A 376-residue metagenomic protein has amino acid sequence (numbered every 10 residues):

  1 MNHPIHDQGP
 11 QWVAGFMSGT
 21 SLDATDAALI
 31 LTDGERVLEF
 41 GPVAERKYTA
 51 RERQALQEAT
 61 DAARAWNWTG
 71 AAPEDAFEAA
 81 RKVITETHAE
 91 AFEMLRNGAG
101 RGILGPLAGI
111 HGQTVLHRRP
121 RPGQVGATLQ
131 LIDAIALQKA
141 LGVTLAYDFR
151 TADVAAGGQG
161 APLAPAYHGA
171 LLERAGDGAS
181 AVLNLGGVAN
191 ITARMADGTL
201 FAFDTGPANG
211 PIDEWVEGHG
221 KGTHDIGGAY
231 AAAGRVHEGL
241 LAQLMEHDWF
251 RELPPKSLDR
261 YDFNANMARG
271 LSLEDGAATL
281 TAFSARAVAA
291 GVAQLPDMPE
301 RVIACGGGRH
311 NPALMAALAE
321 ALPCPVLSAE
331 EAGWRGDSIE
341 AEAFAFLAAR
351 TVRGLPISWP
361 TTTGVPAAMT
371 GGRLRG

Functional and structural regions predicted by a protein language model:
D7-A14: Extreme N-terminal starter segment of soluble prokaryotic enzymes
S18, A24-I30, P42-A59, A140-E173 (+1 more regions): Glycine-rich phosphate-binding loop plus the immediately following alpha-helix
L22, A282, E330-G376: Glycine-rich phosphate-binding/hydrolytic loop that grips phosphoryl groups
A65-A80, G222-G228, R269-L271: Short glycine/proline- and acidic residue-enriched helix-loop micro-motifs that form flexible lids or anion-recognition
N67-L131: Short beta-strand-loop/turn "lid" adjacent to the catalytic site in phosphate-handling enzymes
G102-G112, D297-G308: Short glycine-rich phosphate-binding loop at a beta-alpha junction
L104-P165: Glycine-rich phosphate-binding loop and adjoining helix at the ATP-binding site of ATP-dependent phosphoryl-transfer
K221-R301, P312-E320: A contiguous, well-structured pocket-lining segment that forms one wall/lid of small-molecule binding clefts in soluble
